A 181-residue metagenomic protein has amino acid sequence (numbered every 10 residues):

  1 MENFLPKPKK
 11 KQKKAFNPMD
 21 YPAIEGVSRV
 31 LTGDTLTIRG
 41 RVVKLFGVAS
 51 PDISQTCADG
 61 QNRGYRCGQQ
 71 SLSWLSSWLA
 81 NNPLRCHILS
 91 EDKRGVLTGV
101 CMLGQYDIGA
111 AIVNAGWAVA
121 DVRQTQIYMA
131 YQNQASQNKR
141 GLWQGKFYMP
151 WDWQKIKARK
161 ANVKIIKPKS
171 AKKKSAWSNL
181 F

Functional and structural regions predicted by a protein language model:
M1-F181: Small beta-barrel nucleic-acid-binding modules, primarily SNase/OB-fold domains and secondarily Tudor-like barrels
